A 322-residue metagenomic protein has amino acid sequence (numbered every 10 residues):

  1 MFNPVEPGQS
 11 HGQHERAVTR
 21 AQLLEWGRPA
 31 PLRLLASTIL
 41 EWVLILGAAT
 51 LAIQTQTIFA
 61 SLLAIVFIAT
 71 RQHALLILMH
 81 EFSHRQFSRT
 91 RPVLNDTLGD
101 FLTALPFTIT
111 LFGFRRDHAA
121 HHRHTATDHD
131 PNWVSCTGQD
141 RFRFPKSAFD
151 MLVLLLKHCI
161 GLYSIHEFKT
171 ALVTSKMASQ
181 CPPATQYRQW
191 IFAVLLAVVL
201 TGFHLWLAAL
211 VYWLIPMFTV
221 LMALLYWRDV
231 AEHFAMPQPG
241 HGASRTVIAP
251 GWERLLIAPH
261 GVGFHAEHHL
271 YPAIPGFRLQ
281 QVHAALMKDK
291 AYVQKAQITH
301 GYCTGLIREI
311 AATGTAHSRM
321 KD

Functional and structural regions predicted by a protein language model:
M1-A69, L78, A104-V211, G276-D322: Non-catalytic, topology-defining segments of multipass membrane proteins
A48, S83, F87-S88, G240 (+1 more regions): Active-site-flanking alpha-helical
A69-M79, T110-F112, C159-E167, W213-H241: Transmembrane alpha-helical segments that form the membrane-embedded catalytic/substrate-channel core of multi-pass
L75-H84, F114-A126, R228-P237, P259-I274: Histidine-centered catalytic micro-motifs
L78-L98, H129-S135: Aspartate-rich (DDxxD/NDxxD/DxxxD) Mg2+/diphosphate-binding motifs and their adjoining helix-loop segments
R89-D96, A119, S147-K157, P237-I248 (+2 more regions): Juxtamembrane/interfacial segments around transmembrane helices
S175-E232, M236, H241, R245 (+3 more regions): C-terminal membrane-associated helical module and adjoining short loops/tails
